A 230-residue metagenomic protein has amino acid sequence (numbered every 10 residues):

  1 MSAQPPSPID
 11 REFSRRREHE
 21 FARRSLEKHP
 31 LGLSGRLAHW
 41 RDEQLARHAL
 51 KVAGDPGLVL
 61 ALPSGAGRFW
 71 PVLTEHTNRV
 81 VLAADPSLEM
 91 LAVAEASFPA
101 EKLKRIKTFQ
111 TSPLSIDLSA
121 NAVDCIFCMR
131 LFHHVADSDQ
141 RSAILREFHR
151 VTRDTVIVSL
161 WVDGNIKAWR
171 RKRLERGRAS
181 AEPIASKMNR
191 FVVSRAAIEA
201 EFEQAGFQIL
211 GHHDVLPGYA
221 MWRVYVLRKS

Functional and structural regions predicted by a protein language model:
S2-S115, D139, I157-S230: Class I (Rossmann-like) S-adenosyl-L-methionine-dependent methyltransferase catalytic domain, capturing the SAM-binding
G57, D124, D154: Conserved acidic residues
V123, Q140: Residue-level recognition of oxygen-bearing side chains
F127: A conserved beta-strand element that flanks and buttresses the S-adenosyl-L-methionine
R130-H134: Short catalytic micro-motifs in class I SAM-dependent methyltransferases
S142-D154: A short glycine-rich, Lys/Arg-flanked "PGG" loop and its adjoining helix->strand segment in the class I
